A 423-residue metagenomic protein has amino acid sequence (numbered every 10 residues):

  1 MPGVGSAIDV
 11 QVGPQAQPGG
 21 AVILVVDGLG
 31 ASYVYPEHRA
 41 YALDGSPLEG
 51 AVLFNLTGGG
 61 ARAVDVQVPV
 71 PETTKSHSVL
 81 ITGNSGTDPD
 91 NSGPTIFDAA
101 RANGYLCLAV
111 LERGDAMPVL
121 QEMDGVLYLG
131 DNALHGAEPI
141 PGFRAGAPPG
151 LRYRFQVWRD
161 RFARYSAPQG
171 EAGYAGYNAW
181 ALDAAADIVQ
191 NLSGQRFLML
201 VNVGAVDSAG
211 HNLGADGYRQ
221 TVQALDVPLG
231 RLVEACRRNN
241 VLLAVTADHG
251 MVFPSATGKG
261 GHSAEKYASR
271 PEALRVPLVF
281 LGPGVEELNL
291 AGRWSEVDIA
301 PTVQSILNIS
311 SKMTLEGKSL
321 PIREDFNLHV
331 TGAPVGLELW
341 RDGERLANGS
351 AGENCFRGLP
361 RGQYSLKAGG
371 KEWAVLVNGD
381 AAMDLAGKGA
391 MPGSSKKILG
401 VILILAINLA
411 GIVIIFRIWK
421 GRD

Functional and structural regions predicted by a protein language model:
V22-I23, A31, E49-V52, V222-A264 (+1 more regions): Metal-dependent active-site segment of extracytoplasmic phospho-/sulfohydrolases and closely related
A31-S193, L320: Active-site-proximal alpha/beta segments of enzymes that process anionic O-linked groups
T74-I81, A264-I309: Substrate-binding rim/cap in mid-to-C-terminal beta-strand-loop elements of soluble/periplasmic
Q169, D183-V227, R231: Active-site His/acidic residue clusters
A247-L281, M391-S394: Histidine-centered active-site microenvironments of extracellular/periplasmic hydrolases and transferases
F326-A333: A short, amphipathic beta-strand motif
S350-S365, G369-G370: Short Pro-Gly-centered beta-turn/loop motif in secreted/extracellular proteins
G370-M391: Structured interaction patches on ligand/partner-binding surfaces of diverse proteins
